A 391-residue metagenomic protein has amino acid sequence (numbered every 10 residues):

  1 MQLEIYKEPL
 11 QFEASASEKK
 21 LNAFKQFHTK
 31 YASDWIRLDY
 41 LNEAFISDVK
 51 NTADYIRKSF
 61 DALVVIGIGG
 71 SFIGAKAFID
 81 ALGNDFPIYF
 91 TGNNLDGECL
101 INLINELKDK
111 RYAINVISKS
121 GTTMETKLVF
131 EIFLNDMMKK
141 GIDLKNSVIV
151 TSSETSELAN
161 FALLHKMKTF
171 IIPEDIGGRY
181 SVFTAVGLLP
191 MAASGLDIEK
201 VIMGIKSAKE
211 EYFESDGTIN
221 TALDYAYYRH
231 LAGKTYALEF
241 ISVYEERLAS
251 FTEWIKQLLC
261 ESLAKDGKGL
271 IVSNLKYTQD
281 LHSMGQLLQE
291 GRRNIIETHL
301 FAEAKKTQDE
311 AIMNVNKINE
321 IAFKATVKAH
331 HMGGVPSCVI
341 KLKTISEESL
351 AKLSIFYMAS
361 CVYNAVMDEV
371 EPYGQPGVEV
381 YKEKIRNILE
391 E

Functional and structural regions predicted by a protein language model:
M1-D54, A325-T326: Extended, charge-enriched "interface" segments that sit outside catalytic cores
L41-R57, I219-L231: A short, well-structured juxtamembrane/interface segment
N51, D96-E106, D224-Y228, A325-T326: Short, charged beta->alpha transition segments
D54-F213, E383, N387: Glycine-rich phosphate-binding loops that contact phosphosugars or nucleotide phosphates
D80-G83, N105-L107, E131-F133, H165-K166 (+3 more regions): Short, solvent-exposed amphipathic alpha-helical segments in soluble enzyme and RNA/protein-processing domains
S118-T123, P190-L196, R247, A304-K305 (+2 more regions): A generic structural motif
L196-E199, E210-G334, V339: Acidic catalytic cores of enzymes that act on phosphate-bearing nucleotides/polynucleotides
E371-E391: C-terminal amphipathic alpha-helical interaction region
